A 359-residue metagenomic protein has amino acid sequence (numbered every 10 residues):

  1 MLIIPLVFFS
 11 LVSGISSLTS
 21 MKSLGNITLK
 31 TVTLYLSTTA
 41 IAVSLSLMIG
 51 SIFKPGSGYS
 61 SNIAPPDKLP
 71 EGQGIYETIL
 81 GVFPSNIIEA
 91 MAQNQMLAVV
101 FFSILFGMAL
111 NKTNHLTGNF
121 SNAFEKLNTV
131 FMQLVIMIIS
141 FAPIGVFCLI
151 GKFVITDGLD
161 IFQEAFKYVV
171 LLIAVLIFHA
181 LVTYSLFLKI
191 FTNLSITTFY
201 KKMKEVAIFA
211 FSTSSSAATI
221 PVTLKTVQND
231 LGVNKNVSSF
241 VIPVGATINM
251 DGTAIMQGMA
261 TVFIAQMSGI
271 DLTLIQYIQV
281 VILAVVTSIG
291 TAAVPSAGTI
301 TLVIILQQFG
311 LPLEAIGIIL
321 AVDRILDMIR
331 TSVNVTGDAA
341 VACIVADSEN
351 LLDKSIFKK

Functional and structural regions predicted by a protein language model:
M1-L2, S51, I75-E77, N94-A98 (+6 more regions): Membrane-interfacial loop-to-helix junctions in multi-pass transporters
L6-S13, L47, S51, I104-M108 (+8 more regions): Transmembrane alpha-helix boundary and packing residues in multipass membrane permease domains and related
V7, A142-G145, S215-T223, V237 (+3 more regions): Transmembrane helix boundary and interhelical junction motifs in multipass membrane proteins
S16-S23, T113-G118, K126-T129, D157 (+5 more regions): Juxtamembrane helix-boundary/capping and inter-helix hinge elements in multi-pass membrane proteins
K22, K30-T197: Signature of multi-pass transmembrane helix bundles
L29, T33, S37, F166-V170 (+4 more regions): Internal alpha-helical transmembrane segments of multi-pass membrane proteins, especially GPCRs
G58, G258-K359: Transmembrane alpha-helical segments and their short flanking loops that form helix-hairpins/helix-helix interfaces
E205-S288, A342, L352-K359: Helix-loop-helix junctions within the multi-pass membrane cores of secondary transporters/permeases
